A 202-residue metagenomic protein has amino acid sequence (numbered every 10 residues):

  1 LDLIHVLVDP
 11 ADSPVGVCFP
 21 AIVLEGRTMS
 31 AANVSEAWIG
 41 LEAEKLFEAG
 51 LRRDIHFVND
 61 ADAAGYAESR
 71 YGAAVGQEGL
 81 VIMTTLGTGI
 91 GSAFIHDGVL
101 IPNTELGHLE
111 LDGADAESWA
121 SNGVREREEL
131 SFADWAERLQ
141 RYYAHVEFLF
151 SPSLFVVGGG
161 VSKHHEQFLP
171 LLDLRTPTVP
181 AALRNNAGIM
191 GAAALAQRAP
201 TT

Functional and structural regions predicted by a protein language model:
L1-V15, V23-R27, K45-R53, A67-M83 (+1 more regions): ATP-binding/phosphotransfer module of carbohydrate and carboxylate kinases, centering on a glycine-rich
V17-V23, A31-V34: Small-residue-rich anion-binding loops in enzyme active sites
T28-G40: A charged helix-plus-loop insertion that forms the helical arch/lid used to bind and gate nucleic-acid substrates
I55-D60: General beta-strand structural signal in soluble alpha/beta enzymes
A61-G65: Active-site-adjacent loop/helix segments that line or gate small-molecule/cofactor pockets in enzymes
G91: Conserved beta-strand and immediately adjacent loop positions that scaffold enzyme active sites
